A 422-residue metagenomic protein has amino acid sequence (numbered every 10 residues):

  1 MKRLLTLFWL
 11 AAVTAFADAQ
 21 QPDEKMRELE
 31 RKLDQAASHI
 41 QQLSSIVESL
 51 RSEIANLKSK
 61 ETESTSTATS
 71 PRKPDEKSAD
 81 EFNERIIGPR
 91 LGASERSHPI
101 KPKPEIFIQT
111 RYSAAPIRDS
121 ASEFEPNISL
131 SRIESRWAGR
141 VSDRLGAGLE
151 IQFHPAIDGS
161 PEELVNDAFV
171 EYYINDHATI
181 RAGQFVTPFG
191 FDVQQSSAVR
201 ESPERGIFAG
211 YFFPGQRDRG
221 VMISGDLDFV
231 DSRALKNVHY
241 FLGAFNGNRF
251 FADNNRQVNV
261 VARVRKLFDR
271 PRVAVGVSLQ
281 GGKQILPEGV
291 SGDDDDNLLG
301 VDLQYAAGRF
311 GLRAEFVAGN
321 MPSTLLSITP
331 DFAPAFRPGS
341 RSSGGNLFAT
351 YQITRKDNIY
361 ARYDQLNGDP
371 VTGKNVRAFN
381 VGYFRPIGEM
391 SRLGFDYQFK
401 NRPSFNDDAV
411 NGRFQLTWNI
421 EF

Functional and structural regions predicted by a protein language model:
W9-D18: Hydrophobic h-region of N-terminal signal peptides that target proteins for export in Gram-negative bacteria
D18-Q109, P116, F422: N-terminal periplasmic/intermembrane-space "pro-region" immediately following the signal or transit peptide
K77-E81, S122-S129, I157-V165, Y211-G215 (+5 more regions): Replace "Gram-negative outer membrane beta-barrel proteins" with "bacterial and organellar outer membrane beta-barrel
P89-G247, N254-V261, R265-A274, G345-Y360 (+2 more regions): Outer membrane beta-barrel
R111, T179-V221, L279-D295, F316-P330 (+1 more regions): Outer-membrane beta-barrel translocator/channel fold
I223, R385, V410-F422: Outer-membrane beta-barrel "beta-signal"
K266-D369: Detector for outer-membrane/organellar transmembrane beta-barrel domains, recognizing the amphipathic beta-strand
T350-D396: C-terminal hydrophobic structural anchor segments that stabilize assembly/packing rather than catalytic chemistry
